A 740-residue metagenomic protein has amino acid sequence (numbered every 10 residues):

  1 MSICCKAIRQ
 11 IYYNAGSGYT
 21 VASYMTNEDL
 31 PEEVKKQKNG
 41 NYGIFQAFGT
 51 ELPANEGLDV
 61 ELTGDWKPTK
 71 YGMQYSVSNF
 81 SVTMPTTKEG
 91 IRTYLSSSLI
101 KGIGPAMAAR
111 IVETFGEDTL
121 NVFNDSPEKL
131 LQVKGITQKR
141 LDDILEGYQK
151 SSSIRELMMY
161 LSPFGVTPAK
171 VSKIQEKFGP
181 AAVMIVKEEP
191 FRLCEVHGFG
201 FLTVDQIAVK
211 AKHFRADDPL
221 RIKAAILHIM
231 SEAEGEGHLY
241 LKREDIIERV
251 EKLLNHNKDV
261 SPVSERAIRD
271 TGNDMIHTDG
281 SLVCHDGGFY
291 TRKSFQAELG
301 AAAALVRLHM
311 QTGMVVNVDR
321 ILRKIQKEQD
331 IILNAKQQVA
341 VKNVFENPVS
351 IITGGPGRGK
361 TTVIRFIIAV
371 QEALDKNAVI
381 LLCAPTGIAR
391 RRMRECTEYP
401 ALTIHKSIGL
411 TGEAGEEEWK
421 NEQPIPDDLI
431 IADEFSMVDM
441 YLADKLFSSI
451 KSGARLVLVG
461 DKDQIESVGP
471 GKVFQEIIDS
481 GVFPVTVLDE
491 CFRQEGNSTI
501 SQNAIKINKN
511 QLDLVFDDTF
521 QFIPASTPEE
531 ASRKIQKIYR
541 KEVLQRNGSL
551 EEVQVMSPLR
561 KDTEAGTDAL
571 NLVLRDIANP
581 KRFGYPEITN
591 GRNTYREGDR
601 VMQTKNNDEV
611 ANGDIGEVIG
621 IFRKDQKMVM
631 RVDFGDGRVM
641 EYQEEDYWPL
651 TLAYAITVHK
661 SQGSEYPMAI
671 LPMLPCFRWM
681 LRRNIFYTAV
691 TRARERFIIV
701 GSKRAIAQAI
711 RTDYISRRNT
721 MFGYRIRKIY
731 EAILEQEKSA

Functional and structural regions predicted by a protein language model:
M1-A15, G64, E617-I619: Structural detector for short beta-strands of small beta-barrel domains
Y12-M25, D625-R631: Short aromatic-glycine-enriched beta-strand elements
Y19-Y24, Q37-A47, N55-E61, D65-G287 (+3 more regions): Accessory alpha-helical DNA-binding modules that contact the DNA backbone or grooves
G57-E61, G598, G613: Loop/turn positions that initiate beta-strands
S162, R221, S231-G235, E265 (+1 more regions): Pre-P-loop entry segment of helicase/translocase ATPase cores
Y240, Q338-V341, E346-D517: ASCE P-loop NTPase helicase motor core
A340, K462-E609, I619-I621, I729: Conserved helicase motor core of P-loop NTPases
D614-D625, V629-A740: C-terminal accessory regions
